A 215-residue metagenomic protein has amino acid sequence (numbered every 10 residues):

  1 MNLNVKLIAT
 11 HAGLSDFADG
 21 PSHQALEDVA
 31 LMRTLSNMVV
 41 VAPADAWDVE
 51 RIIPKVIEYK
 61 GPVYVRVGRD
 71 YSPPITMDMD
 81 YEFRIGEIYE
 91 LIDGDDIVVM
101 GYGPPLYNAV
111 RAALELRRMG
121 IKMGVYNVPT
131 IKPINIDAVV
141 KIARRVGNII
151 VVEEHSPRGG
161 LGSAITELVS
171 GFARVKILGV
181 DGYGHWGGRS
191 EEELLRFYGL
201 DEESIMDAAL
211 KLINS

Functional and structural regions predicted by a protein language model:
M1-V98, Y107, L168, I213: Conserved thiamine diphosphate
D16-F17, G68-S215: Thiamine diphosphate
